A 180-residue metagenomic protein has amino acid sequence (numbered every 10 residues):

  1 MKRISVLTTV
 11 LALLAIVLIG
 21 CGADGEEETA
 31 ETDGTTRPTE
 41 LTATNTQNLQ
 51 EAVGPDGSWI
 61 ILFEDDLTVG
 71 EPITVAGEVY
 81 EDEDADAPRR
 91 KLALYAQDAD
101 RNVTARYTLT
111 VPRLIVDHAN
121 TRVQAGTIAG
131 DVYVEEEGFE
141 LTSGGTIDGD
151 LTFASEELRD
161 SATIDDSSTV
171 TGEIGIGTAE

Functional and structural regions predicted by a protein language model:
M1-T8: Bacterial N-terminal signal peptides that target proteins for export
V17-G20: C-terminal motif of bacterial Sec signal peptides marking the signal peptidase cleavage site
G22-G25: Bacterial signal peptide processing site
T29-T74: N-terminal, charge-rich interaction modules
T36-E40, D66-I115: Acidic (Asp/Glu) and glycine-rich low-complexity loops/linkers that are typically intrinsically disordered
G70, V103-E180: Extended, compositionally simple hydrophobic/Ser/Thr-rich segments that build repetitive fibrous architectures
